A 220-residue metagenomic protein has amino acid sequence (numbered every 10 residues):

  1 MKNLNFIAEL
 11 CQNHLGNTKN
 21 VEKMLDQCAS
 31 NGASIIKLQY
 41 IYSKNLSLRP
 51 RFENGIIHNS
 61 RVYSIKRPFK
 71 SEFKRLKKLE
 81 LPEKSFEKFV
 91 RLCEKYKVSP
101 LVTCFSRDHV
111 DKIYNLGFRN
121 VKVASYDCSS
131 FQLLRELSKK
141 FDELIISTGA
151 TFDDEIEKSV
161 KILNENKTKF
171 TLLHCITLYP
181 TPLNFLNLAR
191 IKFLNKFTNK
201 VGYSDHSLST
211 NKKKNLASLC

Functional and structural regions predicted by a protein language model:
M1-C220: Catalytic cores and adjacent flexible loops of soluble metabolic enzymes that perform enolate/carbanion chemistry on
